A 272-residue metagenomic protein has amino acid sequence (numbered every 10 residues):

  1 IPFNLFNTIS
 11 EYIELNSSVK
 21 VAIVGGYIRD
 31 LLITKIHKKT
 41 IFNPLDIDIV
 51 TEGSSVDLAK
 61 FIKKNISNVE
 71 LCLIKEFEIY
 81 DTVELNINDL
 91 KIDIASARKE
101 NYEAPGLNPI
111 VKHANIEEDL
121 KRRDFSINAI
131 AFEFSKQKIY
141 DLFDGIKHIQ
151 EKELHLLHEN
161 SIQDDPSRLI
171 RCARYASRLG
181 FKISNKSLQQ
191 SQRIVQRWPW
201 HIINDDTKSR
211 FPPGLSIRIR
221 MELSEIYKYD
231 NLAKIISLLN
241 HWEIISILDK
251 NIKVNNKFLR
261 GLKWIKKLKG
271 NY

Functional and structural regions predicted by a protein language model:
I1-Y272: Catalytic cores of the polymerase beta-like nucleotidyltransferase superfamily and closely associated nucleotide
